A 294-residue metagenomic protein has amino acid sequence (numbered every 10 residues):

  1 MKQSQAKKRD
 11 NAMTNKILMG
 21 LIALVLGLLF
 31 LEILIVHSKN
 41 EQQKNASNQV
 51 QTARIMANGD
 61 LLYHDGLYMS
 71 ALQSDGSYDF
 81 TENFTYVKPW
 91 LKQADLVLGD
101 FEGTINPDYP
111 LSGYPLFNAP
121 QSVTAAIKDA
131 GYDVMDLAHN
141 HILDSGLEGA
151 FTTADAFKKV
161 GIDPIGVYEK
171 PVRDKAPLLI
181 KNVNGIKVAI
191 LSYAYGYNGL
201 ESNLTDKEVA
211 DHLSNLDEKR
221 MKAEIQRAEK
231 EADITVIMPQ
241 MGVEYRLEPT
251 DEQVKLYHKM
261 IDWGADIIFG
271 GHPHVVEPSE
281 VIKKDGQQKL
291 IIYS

Functional and structural regions predicted by a protein language model:
K2-S294: Acidic, metal/ion-coordinating pockets
